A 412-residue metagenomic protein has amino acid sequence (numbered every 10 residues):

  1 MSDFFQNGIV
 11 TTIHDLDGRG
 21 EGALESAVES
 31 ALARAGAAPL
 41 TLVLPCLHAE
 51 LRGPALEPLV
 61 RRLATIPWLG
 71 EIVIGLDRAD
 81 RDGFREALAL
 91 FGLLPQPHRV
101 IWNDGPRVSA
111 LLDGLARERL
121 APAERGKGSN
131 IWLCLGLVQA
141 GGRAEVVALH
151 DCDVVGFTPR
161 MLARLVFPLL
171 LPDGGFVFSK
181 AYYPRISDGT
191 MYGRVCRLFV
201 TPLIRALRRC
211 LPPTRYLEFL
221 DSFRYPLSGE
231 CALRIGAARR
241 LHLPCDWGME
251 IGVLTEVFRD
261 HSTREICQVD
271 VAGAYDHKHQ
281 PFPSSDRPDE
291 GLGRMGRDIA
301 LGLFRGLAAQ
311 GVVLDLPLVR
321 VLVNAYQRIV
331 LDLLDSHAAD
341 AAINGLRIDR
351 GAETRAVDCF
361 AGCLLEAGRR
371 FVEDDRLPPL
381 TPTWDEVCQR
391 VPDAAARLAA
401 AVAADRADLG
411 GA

Functional and structural regions predicted by a protein language model:
M1-G18, P281-A412: Terminal low-complexity segments of carbohydrate-biosynthetic enzymes
M1-T65: N-proximal low-complexity "stem/linker" segments adjacent to membrane-targeting elements
G83-R143: Active-site-proximal specificity loops/subdomain of glycosyltransferases
G141-F157: Short beta-strand-to-loop acidic/aromatic patch adjacent to the donor-nucleotide binding site
V155-R185: Conserved donor-nucleotide/metal-binding helix-loop-beta segment in metal-dependent transferases, i.e., the alpha-helix
S187-R194, L211-E230: A recurrent flexible, glycine/aromatic-enriched loop bordering the glycosyltransferase active site that acts as
C245, T255-A274: Catalytic donor-sugar/metal-binding loop of nucleotide-sugar-dependent glycosyltransferases
C267-D289: Active-site donor/metal-binding and catalytic loop motifs of nucleotide-sugar-dependent glycosylation enzymes
